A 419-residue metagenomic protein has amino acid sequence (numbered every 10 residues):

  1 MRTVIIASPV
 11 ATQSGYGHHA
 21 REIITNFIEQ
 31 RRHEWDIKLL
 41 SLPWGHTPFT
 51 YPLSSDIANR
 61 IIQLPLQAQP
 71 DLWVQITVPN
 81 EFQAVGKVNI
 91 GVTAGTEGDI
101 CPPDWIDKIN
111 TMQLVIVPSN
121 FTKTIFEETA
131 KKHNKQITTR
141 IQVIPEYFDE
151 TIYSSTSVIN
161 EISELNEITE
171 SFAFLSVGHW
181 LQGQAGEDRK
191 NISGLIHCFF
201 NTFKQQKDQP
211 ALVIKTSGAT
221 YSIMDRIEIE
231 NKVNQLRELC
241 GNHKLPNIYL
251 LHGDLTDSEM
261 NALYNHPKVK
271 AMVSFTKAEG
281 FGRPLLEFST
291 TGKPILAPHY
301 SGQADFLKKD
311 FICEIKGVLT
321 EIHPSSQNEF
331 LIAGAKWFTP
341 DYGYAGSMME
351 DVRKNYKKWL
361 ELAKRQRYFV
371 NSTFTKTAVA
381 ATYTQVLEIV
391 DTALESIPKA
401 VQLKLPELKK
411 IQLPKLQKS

Functional and structural regions predicted by a protein language model:
M1-P70, A211, A381-T384, P414-S419: N-terminal pre-catalytic "stem/leader" segment of glycosyltransferase-like enzymes
I5-A7, W44-T129: Extended catalytic core of nucleotide-activated donor transferases of GT-like folds
H19-R21, N26, E150-E259: Conserved catalytic-core segment of nucleotide-activated headgroup transferases in glycan assembly
Q113-T124, K135-T156: Donor nucleotide-sugar binding/catalytic pocket of nucleotide-sugar-dependent glycosyltransferases
A262-G280, T290-K293: Acidic donor-binding loop of glycosyltransferase active sites
P294-A297, C313-E314: Short hydrophobic beta-strand element within catalytic cores of glycosyltransferases and related nucleotide-activated
A304-D351: Change "using UDP/GDP/dTDP sugars" to "using nucleotide sugars
P340-Y344, K354-Q385: A charged, aromatic-enriched C-terminal amphipathic alpha-helix characteristic of glycosyltransferases across folds
